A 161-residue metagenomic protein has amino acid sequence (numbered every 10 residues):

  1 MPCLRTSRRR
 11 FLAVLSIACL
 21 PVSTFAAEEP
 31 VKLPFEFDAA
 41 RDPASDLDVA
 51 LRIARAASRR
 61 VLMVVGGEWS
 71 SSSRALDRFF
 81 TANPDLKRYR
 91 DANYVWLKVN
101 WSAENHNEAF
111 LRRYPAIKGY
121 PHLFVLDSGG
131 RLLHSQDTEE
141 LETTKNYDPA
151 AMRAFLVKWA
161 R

Functional and structural regions predicted by a protein language model:
P2-S16: N-terminal secretory signal peptides and thylakoid transit peptides that target proteins across membranes
T24-E28: Boundary at the C-terminal end of the N-terminal hydrophobic targeting segment
R41, G66-G67, K87-H106: Thiol-based oxidoreductase modules, predominantly thioredoxin-like and allied folds used for disulfide exchange
R41-R59: A short beta-strand-turn-helix
A57-S70: Short active-site neighborhood of thiol/selenol oxidoreductases, capturing the structured segment around
E68-S71, F80, W101-H106, G130-L132 (+1 more regions): Solvent-exposed loop/turn segments at secondary-structure junctions within structured extracellular/periplasmic domains
S73-Y89: Typically the conserved alpha-helix immediately C-terminal to a functionally engaged Cys/Sec in thioredoxin-like
K118-R161: Non-catalytic, surface beta->alpha helical segment in thiol-disulfide oxidoreductase systems
